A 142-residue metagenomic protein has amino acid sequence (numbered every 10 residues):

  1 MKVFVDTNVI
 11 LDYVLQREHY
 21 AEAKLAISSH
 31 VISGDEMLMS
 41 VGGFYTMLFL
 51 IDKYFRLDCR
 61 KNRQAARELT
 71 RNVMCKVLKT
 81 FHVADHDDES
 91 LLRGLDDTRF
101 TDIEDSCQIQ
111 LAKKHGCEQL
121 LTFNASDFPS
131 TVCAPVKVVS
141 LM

Functional and structural regions predicted by a protein language model:
M1-M39, Y54-R60, A65, S130: Short, well-structured N-terminal submotif of metal-dependent ribonuclease cores
K2, S29, I109-M142: Acidic, PIN/NYN-like endoribonuclease modules and their adjacent C-terminal/linker elements
Q16-R17, L50, D97, T131-A134: Residue-level signal for well-ordered alpha-helical positions
K24-S28, R71-M74, I109: Short amphipathic alpha-helical segments and helix-helix/interface helices
L38, A84, K137-V139: General small-molecule cofactor/ligand-binding pocket signal
M39-V41, T122: Short beta-strand segments at enzyme active-site cores
G42-L92, D96: Active-site-proximal, substrate-binding regions of enzyme catalytic domains and RNA-binding/basic surfaces
K79-A125: Active-site neighborhoods of divalent-metal-dependent phosphate/nucleic-acid chemistry enzymes
